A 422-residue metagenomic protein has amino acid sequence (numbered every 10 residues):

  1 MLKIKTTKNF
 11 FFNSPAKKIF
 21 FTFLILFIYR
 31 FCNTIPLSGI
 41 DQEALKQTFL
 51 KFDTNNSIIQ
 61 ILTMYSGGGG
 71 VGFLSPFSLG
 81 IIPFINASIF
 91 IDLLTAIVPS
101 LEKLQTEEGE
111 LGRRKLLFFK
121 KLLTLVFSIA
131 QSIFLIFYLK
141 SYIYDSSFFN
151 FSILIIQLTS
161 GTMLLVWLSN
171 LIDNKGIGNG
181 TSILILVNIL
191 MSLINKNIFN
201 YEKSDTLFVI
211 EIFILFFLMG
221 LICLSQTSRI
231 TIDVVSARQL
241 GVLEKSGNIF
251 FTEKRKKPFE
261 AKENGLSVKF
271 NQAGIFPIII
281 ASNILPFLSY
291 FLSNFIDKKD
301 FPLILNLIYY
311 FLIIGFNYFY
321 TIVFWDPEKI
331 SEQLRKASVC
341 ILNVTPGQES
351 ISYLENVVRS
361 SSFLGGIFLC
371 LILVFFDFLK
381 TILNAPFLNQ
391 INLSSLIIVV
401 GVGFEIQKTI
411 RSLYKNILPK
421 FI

Functional and structural regions predicted by a protein language model:
M1-I422: N-terminal cationic and glycine-rich segments that engage phosphates or anionic surfaces
